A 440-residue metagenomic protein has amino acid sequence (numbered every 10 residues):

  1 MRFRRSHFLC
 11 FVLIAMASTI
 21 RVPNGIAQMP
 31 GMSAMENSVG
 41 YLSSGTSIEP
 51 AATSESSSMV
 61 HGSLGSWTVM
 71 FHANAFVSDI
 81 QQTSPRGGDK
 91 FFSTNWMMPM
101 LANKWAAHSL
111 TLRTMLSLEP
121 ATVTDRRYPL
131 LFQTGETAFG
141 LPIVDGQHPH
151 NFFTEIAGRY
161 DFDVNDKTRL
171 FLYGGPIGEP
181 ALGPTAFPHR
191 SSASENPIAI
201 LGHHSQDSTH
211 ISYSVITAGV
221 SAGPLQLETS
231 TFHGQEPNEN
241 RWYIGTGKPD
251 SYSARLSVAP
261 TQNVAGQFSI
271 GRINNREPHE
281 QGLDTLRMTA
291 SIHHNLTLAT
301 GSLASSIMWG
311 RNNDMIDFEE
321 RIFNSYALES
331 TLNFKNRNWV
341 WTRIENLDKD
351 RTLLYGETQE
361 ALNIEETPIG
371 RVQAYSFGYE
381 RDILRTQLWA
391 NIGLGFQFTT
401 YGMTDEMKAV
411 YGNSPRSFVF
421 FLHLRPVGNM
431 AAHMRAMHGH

Functional and structural regions predicted by a protein language model:
P30-G158, D163, S417, L422-H423: Beta-barrel outer-membrane channel/assembly domains of diderm bacteria
V60, M97-N103, I156-F162, I216-A222 (+7 more regions): Residues on the lipid-exposed face of transmembrane beta-strands in outer-membrane beta-barrel proteins
W67, D89-M97, H150-I156, H210-I216 (+6 more regions): Residues that define the transmembrane beta-barrel architecture of outer-membrane proteins
V69, A106-T111, D166-L170, P224-E228 (+5 more regions): Repeated loop/turn-to-beta-strand initiation elements of outer-membrane beta-barrel proteins
A75-Q81, L116-T122, P176-P180, A222-P224 (+8 more regions): Transmembrane beta-strands of outer-membrane beta-barrel pores
V123-S257: Surface-exposed coil loops of outer-membrane beta-barrel proteins
A222, Q226-S230, G247, S257-I364 (+1 more regions): Detector for outer-membrane/organellar transmembrane beta-barrel domains, recognizing the amphipathic beta-strand
F377, G412-H440: Outer-membrane beta-barrel "beta-signal"
